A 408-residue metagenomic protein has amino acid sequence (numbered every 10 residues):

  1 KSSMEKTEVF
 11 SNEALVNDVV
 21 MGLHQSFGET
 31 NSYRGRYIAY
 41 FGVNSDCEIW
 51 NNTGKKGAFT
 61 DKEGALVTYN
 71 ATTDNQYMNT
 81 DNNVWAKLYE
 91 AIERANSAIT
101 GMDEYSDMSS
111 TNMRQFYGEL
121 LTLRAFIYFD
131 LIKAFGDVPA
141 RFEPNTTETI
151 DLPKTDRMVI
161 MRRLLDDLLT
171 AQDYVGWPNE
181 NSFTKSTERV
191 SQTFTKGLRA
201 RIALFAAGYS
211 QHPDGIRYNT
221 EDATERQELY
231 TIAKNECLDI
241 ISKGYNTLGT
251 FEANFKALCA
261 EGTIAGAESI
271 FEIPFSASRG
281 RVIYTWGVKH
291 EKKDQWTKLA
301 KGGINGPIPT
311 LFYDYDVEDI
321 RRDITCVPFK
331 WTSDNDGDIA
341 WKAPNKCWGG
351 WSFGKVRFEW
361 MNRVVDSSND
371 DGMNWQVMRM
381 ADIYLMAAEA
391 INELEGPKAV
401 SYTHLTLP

Functional and structural regions predicted by a protein language model:
K1-E63, V138, M161, L168-V175 (+1 more regions): An aromatic- and glycine-enriched ligand-binding surface/loop that stacks and positions planar moieties
S2-M4, F142-T149: Short linear capping/connector segments at secondary-structure termini
E13, N17-D18, Q25-N31, K56-F135 (+7 more regions): Conserved, well-structured interaction surfaces
A39, T111, R141, E180 (+2 more regions): Sparse recognition of residues in long alpha-helices and their boundaries
F135-R141: Short, flexible active-site-proximal loops enriched in glycine and acidic residues
F142-N145, K154, S210-K234, W375-Y402: Acidic, serine/threonine/proline-rich low-complexity intrinsically disordered regions
T403-P408: Conserved small/polar residues in nucleotide/adenosyl-binding loops
